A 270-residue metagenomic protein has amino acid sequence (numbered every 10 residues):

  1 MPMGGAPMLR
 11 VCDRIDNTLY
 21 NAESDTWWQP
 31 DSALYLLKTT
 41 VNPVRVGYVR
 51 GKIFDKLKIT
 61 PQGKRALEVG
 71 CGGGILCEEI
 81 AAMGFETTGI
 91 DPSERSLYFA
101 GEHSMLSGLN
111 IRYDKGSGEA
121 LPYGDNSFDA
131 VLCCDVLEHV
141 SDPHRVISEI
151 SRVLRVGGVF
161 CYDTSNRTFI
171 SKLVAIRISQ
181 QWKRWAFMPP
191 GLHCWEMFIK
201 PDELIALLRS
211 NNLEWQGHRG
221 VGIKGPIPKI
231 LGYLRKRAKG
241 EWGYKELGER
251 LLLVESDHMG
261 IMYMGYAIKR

Functional and structural regions predicted by a protein language model:
P2-S32: N-terminal, positively charged/glycine-rich alpha-helical extensions of SAM-dependent methyltransferases
T39-G63: Conserved alpha-helix/loop element of class I SAM-dependent methyltransferases that forms part of the SAM/SAH-binding
I75-A120: Class I SAM-dependent methyltransferase SAM/SAH-binding core
S107, A206, S210, W215-R270: A C-terminal cap/extension of S-adenosyl-L-methionine-dependent methyltransferases that defines the acceptor-substrate
E119-A130: A short acidic, Gly/Pro-enriched loop at the edge of an enzyme's catalytic core that lines a small-molecule cofactor
H144-V156: A short glycine-rich, Lys/Arg-flanked "PGG" loop and its adjoining helix->strand segment in the class I
V159-R184: Conserved class I S-adenosyl-L-methionine
T164, K183-E203: Acceptor-substrate binding/catalytic loop of class I
